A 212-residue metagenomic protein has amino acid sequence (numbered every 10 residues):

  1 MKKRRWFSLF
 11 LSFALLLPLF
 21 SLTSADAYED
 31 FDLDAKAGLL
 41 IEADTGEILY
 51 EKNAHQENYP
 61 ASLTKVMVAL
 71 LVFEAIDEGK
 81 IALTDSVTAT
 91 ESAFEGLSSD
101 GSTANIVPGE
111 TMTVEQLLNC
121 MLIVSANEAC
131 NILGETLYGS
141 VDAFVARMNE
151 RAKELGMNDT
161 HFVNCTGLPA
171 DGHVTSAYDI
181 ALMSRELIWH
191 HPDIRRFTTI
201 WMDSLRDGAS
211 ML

Functional and structural regions predicted by a protein language model:
M1-K2, S62: Short alpha-helical segments used as structural interaction elements across diverse proteins
K2, S12, N149-A152: Periplasmic/cell-envelope proteins involved in peptidoglycan metabolism and beta-lactam response
K3-R4, H191: Residue-level recognition of alpha-helix termini/interfacial anchor residues
R4-D26: Sec-dependent N-terminal signal peptides of Gram-positive bacterial secreted proteins and lipoproteins
A25-Y178, L187-W189: Active-site-adjacent loops and short helices of periplasmic peptidoglycan-processing enzymes
D179-L212: Extracytoplasmic
